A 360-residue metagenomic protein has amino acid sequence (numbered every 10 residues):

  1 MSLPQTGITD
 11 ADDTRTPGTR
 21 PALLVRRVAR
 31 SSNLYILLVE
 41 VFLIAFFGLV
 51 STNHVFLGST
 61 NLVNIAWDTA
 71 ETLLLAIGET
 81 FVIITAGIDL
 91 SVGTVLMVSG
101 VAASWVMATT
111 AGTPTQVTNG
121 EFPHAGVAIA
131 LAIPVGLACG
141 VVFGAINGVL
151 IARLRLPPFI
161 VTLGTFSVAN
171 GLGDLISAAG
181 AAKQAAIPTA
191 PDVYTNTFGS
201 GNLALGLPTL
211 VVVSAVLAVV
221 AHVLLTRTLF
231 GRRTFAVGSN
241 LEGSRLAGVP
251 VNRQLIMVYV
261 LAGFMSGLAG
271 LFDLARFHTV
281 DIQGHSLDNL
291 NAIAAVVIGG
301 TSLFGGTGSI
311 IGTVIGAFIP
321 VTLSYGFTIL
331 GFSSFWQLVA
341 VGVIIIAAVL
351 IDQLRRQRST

Functional and structural regions predicted by a protein language model:
M1-F46, L246-R253, L323-T360: Cytosolic-side transmembrane-helix boundaries in multi-pass membrane proteins
S2-A76, A111-L131: Membrane-interfacial amphipathic/re-entrant helices at transmembrane-helix boundaries
Y35-L49, E79, S104, L137-G140 (+6 more regions): Hydrophobic core segments of alpha-helical transmembrane domains in multi-pass membrane transport and ion-translocation
V41-V50, G58-T113, V149-L156, G300-I311 (+1 more regions): Single transmembrane alpha-helix segments in multi-pass membrane proteins
T113-F166, I315-G316: Alpha-helical transmembrane segments within multi-pass membrane transporters and channels
A128-G136, G140-N147, A204-D281: Helix-loop-helix "hairpin" substructures at the membrane interface of multi-pass membrane proteins
P158-R227, Q254-M257, R276-H285: Transmembrane helix-bundle core of multi-pass membrane transporters and related energy-transducing complexes
S266, R276-G342: Transmembrane alpha-helical segments in multi-pass inner-membrane proteins
